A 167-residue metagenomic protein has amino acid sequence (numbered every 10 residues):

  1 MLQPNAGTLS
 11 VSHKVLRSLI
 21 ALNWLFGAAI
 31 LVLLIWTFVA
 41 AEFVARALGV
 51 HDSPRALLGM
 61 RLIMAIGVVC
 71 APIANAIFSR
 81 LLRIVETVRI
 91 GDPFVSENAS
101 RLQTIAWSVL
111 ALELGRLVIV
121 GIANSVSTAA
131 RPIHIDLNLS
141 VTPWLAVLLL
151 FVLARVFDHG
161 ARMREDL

Functional and structural regions predicted by a protein language model:
M1-W36: Cytosolic juxtamembrane helix and N-cap/initiation of the first transmembrane helix
L16-R17, Q103, P132-L149: Individual transmembrane alpha-helices with interfacial aromatic-anchor signatures
A21-L31, T104-G115: Hydrophobic alpha-helical transmembrane segments of multipass membrane transporters and ion channels, focusing on
V32-L48, V118-A123: Membrane-helix interface motif
D52-N75: Membrane-helix boundary elements
N75-P93: Membrane-helix interface/capping segments
V88-V109, R164-L167: Membrane-helix boundary/juxtamembrane motif in polytopic membrane proteins
L112-A130: Alpha-helical transmembrane segments and their membrane-interface junctions in multi-pass membrane proteins
